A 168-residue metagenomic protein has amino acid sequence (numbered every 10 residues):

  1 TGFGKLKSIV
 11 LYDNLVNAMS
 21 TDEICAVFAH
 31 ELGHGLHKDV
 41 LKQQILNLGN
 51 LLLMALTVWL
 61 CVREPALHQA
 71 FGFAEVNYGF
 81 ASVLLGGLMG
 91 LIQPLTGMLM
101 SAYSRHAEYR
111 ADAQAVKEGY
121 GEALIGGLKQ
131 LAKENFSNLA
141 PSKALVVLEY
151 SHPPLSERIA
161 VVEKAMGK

Functional and structural regions predicted by a protein language model:
T1-V76, P94-K168: Polar-ligand-bearing catalytic/cofactor-coordination segments of membrane-embedded or membrane-tethered inner-membrane
A74-G87: Hydrophobic alpha-helical transmembrane segments
L88-M89, Q93: Alpha-helical transmembrane segments of multi-pass integral membrane proteins
